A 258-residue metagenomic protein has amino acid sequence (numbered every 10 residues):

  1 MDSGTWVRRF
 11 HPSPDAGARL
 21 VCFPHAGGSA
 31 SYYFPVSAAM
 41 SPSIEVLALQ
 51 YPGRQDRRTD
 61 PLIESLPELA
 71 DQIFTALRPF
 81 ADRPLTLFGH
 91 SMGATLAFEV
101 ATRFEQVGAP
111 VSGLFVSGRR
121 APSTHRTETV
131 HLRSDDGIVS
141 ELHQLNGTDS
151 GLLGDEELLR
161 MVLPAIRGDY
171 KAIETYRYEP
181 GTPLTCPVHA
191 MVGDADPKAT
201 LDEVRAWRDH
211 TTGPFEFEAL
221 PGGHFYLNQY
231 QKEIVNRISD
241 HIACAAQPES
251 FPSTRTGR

Functional and structural regions predicted by a protein language model:
M1-F88, M92-R258: Domain-scale detector for complete catalytic domains at protein termini or as standalone homologs
